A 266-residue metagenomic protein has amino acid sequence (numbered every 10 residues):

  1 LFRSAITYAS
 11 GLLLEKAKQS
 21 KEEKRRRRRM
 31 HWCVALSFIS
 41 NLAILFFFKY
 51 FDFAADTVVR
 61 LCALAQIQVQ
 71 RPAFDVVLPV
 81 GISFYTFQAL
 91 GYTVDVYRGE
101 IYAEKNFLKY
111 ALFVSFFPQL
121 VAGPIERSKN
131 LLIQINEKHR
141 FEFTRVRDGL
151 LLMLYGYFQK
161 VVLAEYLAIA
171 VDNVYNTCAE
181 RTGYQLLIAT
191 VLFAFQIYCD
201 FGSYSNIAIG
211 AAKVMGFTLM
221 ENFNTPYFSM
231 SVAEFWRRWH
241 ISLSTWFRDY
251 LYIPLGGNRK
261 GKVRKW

Functional and structural regions predicted by a protein language model:
F2-W266: Membrane-embedded transmembrane alpha-helical bundles that form the catalytic cores of multi-pass lipid-modifying
